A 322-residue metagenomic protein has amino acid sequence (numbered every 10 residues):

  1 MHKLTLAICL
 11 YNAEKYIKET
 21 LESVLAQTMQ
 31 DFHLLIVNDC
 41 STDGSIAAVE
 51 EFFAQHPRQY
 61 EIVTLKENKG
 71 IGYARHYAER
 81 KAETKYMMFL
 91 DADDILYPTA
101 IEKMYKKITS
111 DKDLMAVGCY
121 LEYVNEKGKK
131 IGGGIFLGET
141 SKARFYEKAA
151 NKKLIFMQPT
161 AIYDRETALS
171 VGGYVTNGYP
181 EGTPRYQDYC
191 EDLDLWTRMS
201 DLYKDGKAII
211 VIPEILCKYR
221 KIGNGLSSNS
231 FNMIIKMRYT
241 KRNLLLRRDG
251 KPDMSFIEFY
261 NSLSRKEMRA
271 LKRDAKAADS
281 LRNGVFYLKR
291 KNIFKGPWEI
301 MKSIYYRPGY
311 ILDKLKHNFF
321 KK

Functional and structural regions predicted by a protein language model:
H2-T5, L25-I36, G44, R58-E61: Short loop->beta transition adjacent to catalytic acidic/histidine clusters or analogous donor-positioning motifs
N12-A26: Short, well-formed alpha-helical segments that are part of the catalytic scaffolds of diverse glycosyltransferases
S23, N38-A47, E67, D91: A conserved acidic beta->alpha catalytic loop
L65-A82, K103: Glycine-rich, basic loop-to-helix element that forms the pyrophosphate-binding segment of sugar-nucleotide handling
M87: Short aromatic/hydrophobic "clamp" motif used to bind/position activated sugar donors
T99-G133: Conserved donor NDP-sugar-binding/catalytic core segment of glycosyltransferases
S141-N232, R238: Conserved nucleotide-sugar donor-binding catalytic segment
D201-Y203, I209, E214-K322: C-terminal subregions of glycosyltransferases and related glycan-biosynthesis enzymes
